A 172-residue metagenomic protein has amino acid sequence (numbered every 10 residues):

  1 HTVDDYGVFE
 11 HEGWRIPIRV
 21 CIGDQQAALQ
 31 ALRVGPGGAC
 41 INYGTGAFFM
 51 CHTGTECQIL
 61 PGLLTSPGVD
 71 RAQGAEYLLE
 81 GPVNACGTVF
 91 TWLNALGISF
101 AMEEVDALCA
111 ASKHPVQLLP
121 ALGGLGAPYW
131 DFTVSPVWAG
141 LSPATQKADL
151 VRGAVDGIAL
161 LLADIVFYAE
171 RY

Functional and structural regions predicted by a protein language model:
H1-Y6: Gly/charged, well-structured mid-domain segments that form the phosphate/adenylate-handling core of ATP-dependent
G7-Y172: Active-site core segments that coordinate phosphate-bearing ligands/cofactors across diverse enzyme families
